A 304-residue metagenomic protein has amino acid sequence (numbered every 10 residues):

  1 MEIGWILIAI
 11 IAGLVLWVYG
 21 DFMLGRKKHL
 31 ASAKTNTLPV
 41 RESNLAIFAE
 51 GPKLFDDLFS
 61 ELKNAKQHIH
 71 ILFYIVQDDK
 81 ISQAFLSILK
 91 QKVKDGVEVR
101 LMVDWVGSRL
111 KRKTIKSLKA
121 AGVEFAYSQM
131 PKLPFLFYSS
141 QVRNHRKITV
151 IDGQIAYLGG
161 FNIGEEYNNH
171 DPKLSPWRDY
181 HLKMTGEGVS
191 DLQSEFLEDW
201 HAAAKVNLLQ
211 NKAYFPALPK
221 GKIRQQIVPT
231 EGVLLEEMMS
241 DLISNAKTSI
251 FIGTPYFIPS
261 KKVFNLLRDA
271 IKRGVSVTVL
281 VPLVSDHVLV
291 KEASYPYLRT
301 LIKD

Functional and structural regions predicted by a protein language model:
E2-R100, W105-E124, P134-N144, I151-D304: Charged, low-complexity intrinsically disordered terminal segments
Y127: His/Asp/Glu-enriched short active-site or ligand-binding loop at hydrolase and phosphoryl-transfer sites
P131: Phosphate/diphosphate-binding loops
